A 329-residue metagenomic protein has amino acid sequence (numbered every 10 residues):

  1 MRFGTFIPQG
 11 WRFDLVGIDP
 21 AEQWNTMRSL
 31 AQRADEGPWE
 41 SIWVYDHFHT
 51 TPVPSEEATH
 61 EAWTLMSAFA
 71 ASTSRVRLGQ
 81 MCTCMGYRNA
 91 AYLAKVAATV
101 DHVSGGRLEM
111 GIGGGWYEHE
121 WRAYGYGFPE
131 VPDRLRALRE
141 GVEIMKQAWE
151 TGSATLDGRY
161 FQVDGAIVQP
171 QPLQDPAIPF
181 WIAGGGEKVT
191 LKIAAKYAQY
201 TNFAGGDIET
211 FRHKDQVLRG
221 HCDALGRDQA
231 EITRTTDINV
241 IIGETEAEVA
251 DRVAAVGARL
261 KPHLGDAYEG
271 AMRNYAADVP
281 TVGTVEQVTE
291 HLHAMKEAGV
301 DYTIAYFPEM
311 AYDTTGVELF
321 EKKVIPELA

Functional and structural regions predicted by a protein language model:
M1-S72, D175-I178: N-terminal beta1-alpha1-beta2 module of alpha/beta enzyme domains
F3-I7, I42-V44, R77-Q80, L108-I112 (+4 more regions): Hydrophobic faces of well-ordered beta-strands that scaffold small-molecule active sites in alpha/beta enzyme cores
I7, V131-P172, G206-D301, A311-T315 (+1 more regions): An alpha-helical appendage that flanks or caps ligand/catalytic pockets
Q9-W24, T83-A91, P176-G186, N274-E286: Active-site mouth loops of central-metabolism enzymes
A21-A34, L93-V96, G184-K196, R252 (+1 more regions): Short, acidic/polar
D46, F69, V100, M110 (+9 more regions): Conserved, mostly hydrophobic/aromatic
E56-G79, A137-I144, V317-A329: Alpha-helix-loop-beta-strand connector modules within alpha/beta enzyme cores
G86-Y197, R212, Q216, A224 (+1 more regions): Internal, glycine-rich beta/alpha segment that forms the wall or movable "lid" of small-molecule/cofactor binding
